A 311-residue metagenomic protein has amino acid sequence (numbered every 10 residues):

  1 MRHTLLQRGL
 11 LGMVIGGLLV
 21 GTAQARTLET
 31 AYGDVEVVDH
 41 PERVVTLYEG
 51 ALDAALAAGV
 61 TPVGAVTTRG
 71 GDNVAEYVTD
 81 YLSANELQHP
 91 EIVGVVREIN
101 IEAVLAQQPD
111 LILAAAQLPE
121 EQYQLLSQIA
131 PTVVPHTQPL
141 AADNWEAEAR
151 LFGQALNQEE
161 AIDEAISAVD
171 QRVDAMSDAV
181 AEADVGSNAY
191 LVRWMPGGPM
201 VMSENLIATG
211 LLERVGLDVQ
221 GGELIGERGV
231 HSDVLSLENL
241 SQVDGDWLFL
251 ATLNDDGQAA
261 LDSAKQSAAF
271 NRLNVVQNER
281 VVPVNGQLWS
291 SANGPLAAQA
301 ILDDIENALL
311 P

Functional and structural regions predicted by a protein language model:
G9-G21: Bacterial N-terminal signal peptides
A23-A25: Boundary at the C-terminal end of the N-terminal hydrophobic targeting segment
T30-Y32, V93-I101, G226-S236: Short helix-initiation/N-cap motifs at beta->coil->alpha
D34, E121-Q124, Q128-P196, R280 (+1 more regions): Extracytoplasmic substrate-binding proteins
R43-T46, A51-A58, I162-G221: Basic- and aromatic-lined ligand-binding clefts that recognize polyanionic substrates
L52-I101: A short, structured surface patch at a secondary-structure boundary
I101-A103, Q108-L113, P131, L240 (+1 more regions): Proline-aspartate-enriched helix->loop->beta-strand connector
G245-P311: Structured C-terminal subdomain patch of bacterial secreted/periplasmic proteins
